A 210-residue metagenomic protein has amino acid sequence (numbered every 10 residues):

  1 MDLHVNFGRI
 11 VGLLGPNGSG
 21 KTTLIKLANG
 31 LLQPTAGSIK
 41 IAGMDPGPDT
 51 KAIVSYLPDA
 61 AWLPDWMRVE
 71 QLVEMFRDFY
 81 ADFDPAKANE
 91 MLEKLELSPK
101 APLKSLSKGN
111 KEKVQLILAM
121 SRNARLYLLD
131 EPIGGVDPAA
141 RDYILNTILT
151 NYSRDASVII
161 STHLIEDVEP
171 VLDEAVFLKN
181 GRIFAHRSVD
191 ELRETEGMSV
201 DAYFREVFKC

Functional and structural regions predicted by a protein language model:
L14-P16: The feature captures the beta-strand-to-loop junction immediately N-terminal to the Walker
N29: Helix-to-loop junction immediately C-terminal to a conserved catalytic motif
A36-T50: Conserved ABC transporter NBD signature motif
D59-V114: ABC-family P-loop ATPase nucleotide-binding domains
Y127-E131: Catalytic Walker B motif of ABC-type/P-loop ATPase nucleotide-binding domains
V168-P170: A short, surface-exposed alpha-helical micro-motif characterized by mixed small hydrophobic and charged/polar residues
H186-R187: ABC ATPase "signature
